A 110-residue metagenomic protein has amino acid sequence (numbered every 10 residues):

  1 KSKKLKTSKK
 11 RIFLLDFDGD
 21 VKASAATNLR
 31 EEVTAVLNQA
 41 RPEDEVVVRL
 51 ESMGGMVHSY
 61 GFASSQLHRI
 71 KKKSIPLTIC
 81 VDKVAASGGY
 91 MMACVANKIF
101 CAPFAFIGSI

Functional and structural regions predicted by a protein language model:
K1-I110: Terminal-region recognition feature
